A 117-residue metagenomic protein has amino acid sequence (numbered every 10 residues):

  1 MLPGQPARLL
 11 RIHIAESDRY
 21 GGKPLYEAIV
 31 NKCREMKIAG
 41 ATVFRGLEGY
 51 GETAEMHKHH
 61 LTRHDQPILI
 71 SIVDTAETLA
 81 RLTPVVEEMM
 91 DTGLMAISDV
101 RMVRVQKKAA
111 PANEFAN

Functional and structural regions predicted by a protein language model:
M1-N117: Positively charged, small/polar-rich N-terminal and surface patches that mediate targeting and assembly and bind
